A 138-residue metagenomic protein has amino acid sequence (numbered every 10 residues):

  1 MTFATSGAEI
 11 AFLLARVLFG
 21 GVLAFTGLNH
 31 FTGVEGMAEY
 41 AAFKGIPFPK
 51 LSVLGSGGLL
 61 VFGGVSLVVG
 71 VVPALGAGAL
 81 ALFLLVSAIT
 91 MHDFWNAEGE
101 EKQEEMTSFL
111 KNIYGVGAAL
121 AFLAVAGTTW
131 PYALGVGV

Functional and structural regions predicted by a protein language model:
M1-G36, F48-F62, V69-V138: Extended, low-polarity transmembrane helix blocks
E39-I46: Short amphipathic alpha-helical coupling elements at transmembrane boundaries
